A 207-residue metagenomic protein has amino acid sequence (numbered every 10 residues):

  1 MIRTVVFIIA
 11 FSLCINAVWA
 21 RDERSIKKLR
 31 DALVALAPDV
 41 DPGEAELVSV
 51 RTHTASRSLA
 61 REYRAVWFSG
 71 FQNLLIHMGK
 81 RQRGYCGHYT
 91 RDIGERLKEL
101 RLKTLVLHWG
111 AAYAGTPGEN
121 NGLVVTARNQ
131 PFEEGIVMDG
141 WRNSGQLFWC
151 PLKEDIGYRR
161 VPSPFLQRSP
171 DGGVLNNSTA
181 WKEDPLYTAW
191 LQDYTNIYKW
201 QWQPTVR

Functional and structural regions predicted by a protein language model:
V5-C14: Bacterial N-terminal signal peptides
V18-A20: Boundary at the C-terminal end of the N-terminal hydrophobic targeting segment
D22, P38-A45, G79-T90: Solvent-exposed, acidic/flexible segments
K28-L75: Secondary-structure boundary elements
A37-D41, T52-Y63, T90-I93, L97-R101 (+2 more regions): Sec/Tat-exported extracytoplasmic proteins
N73-W109, G115-P117: Mid-length scaffold segments of soluble, non-membrane domains
K98-F148: Hydrophobic/aromatic-rich core segments of domains that either
N129-R207: A recognition module on extended beta-rich or small alphabeta surfaces enriched in W/G with H and D/E
